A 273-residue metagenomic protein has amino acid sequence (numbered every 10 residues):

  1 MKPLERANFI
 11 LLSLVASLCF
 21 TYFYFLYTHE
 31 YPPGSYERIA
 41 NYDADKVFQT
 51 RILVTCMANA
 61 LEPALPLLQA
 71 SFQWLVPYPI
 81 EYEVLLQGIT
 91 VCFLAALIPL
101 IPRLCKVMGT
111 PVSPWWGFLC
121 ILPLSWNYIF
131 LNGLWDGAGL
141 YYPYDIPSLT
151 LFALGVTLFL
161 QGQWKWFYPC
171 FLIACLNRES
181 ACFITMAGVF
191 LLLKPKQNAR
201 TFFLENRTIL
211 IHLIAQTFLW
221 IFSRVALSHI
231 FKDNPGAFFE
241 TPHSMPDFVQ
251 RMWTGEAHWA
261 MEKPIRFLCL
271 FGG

Functional and structural regions predicted by a protein language model:
M1-F20: Start-transfer (signal-anchor) and selected internal transmembrane alpha helices of multi-pass inner/ER membrane
C19-T28, M186, K194-N198, F202-G273: Membrane-lumen/periplasm interface segments of specific transmembrane helices in polyprenyl phosphate-linked
F23, K106-G109, V156-Q163, V189-A199 (+1 more regions): Structural signal for the C-terminal ends of transmembrane alpha-helices and the immediately following loop
F23-R38, D45-M57, L61-Q69, N234 (+1 more regions): Extracytoplasmic catalytic/substrate-binding loops of multi-pass membrane glycan-assembly enzymes
V84-G109: Transmembrane-helix motifs of polytopic, lipid-linked glycan transferases
I101-Y128: Transmembrane-helix signature of polytopic, membrane-embedded enzymes that assemble or transfer cell-envelope glycans
V112, I129-A153, N177: Multi-pass, polyprenyl lipid-linked donor-dependent membrane glycosyltransferases
A153-L158, K165-E179, I184-V189: Membrane-interface alpha helices of multi-pass inner-membrane proteins
